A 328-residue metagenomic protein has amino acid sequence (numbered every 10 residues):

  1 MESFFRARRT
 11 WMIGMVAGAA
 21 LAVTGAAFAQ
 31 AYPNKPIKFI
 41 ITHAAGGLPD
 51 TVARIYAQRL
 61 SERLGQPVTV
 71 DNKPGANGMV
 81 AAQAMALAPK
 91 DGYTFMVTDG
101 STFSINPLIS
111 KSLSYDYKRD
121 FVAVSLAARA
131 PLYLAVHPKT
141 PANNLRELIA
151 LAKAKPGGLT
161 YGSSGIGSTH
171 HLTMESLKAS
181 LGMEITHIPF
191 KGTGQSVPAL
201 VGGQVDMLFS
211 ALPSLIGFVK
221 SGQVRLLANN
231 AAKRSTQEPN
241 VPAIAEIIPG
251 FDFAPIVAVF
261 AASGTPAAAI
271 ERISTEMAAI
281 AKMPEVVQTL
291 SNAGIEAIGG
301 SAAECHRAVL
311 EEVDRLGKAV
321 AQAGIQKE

Functional and structural regions predicted by a protein language model:
E2, N34-P36, S180-M183, K220 (+1 more regions): An extracytoplasmic/periplasmic, membrane-proximal ligand-sensing/linker region
R8-M12: N-terminal export leaders
T24-A26: N-terminal signal peptide c-region/cleavage motif recognized by signal peptidases
F28-R119, G158, I166, G182-F209 (+3 more regions): N-terminal (or domain-start) structured segment
T51, I55, R59, V80 (+15 more regions): Extracytoplasmic/secreted proteins, especially bacterial periplasmic and envelope-associated proteins
L87-Y93, L108-Q195, I244, P249 (+1 more regions): Hinge/capping helix and adjacent helix->loop/strand transition within the periplasmic-binding protein
F103-S112, H171, K178-S180, M207-P239: A ligand-binding cleft/hinge motif common to bilobed small-molecule-binding domains
